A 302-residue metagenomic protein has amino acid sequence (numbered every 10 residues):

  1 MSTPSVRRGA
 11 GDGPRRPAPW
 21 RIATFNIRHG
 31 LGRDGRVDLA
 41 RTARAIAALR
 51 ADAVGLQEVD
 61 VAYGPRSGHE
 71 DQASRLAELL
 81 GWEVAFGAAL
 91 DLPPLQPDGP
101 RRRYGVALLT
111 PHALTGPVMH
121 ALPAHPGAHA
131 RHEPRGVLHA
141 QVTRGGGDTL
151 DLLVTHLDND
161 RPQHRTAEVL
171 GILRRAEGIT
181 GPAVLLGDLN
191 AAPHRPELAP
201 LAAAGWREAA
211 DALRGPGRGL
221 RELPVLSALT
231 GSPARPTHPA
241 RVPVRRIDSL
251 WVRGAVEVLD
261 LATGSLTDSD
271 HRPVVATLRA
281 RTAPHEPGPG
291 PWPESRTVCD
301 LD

Functional and structural regions predicted by a protein language model:
M1-A53, V61, E78-L79, E83-D302: Active-site regions of metal-assisted phosphoester/phosphodiester hydrolases, unifying DNase/endonuclease modules
E58: N-terminal carbohydrate-binding/catalytic regions of secreted carbohydrate-active enzymes
A62-A73: Membrane-embedded segments
